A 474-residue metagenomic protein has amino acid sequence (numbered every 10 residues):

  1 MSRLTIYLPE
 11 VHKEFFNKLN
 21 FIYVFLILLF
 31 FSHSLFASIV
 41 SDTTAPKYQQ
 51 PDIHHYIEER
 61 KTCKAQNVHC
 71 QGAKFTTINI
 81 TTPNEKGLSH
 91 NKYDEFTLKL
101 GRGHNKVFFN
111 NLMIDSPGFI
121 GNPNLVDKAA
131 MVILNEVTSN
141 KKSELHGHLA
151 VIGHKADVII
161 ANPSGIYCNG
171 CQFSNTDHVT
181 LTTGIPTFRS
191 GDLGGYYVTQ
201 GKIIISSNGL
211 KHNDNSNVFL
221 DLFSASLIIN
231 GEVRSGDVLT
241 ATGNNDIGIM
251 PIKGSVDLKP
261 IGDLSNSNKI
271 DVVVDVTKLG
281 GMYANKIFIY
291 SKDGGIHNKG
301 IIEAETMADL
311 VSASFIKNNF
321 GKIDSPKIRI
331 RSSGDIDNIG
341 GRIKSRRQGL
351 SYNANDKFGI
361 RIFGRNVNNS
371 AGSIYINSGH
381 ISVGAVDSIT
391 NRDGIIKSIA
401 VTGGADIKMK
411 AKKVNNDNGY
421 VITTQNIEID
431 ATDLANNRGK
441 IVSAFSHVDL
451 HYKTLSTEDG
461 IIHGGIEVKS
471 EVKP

Functional and structural regions predicted by a protein language model:
M1-K18: N-terminal secretory signal peptides that target proteins for export/translocation
R3-Y7, S38-D42, K473-P474: N-terminal intrinsically disordered, low-complexity tails enriched in polar/charged
I22-S34: Bacterial N-terminal signal peptides
F36-E303: Solvent-exposed adhesion/ligand-recognition segments of exported proteins
E85-L88, G103-V107, M113-D115, S139-S143 (+34 more regions): Extracellular beta-strand scaffolds
